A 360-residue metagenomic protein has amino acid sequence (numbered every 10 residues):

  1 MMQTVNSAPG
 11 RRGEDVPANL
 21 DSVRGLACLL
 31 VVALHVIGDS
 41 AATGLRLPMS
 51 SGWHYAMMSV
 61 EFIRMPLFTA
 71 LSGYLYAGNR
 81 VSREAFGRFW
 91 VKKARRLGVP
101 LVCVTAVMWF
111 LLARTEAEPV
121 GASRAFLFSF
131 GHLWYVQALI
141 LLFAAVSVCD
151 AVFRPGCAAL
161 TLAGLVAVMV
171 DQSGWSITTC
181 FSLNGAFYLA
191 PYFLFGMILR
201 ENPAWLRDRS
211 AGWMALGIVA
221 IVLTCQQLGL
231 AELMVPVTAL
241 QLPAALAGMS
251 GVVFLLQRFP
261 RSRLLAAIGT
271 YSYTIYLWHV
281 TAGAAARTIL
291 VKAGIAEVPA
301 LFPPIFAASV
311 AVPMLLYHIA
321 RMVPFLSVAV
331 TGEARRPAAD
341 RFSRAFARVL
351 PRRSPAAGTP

Functional and structural regions predicted by a protein language model:
M1-L165, A293-P360: Membrane-cytosol interface segments of multi-pass membrane proteins, especially ER/Golgi lipid-handling enzymes
L29-V36, T105-A106, F110, L162-S176 (+2 more regions): Aromatic-anchored segments of alpha-helical transmembrane domains
A41-A42, L111-E118, V170-T178, C225-L233 (+1 more regions): Juxtamembrane "helix-exit" motif on the non-cytosolic side of transmembrane helices
W53-M65, S123-Q137, Q172-Y192, D208 (+1 more regions): Interfacial loop-to-helix transition and helix-capping segments at the boundaries of transmembrane helices
S72-N79, L141-C149, P191-P203, A244-Q257 (+2 more regions): Transmembrane alpha-helical segments
V99-C103, P191-L194, I218-I221, L246 (+2 more regions): Small-residue-rich segments of transmembrane alpha-helices in multi-pass membrane proteins, especially helix faces
P155-A159, L206-A215: Membrane-interfacial entry segments at the cytosolic side of transmembrane helices
Q226-S327, E333: Alpha-helical transmembrane segments of multi-pass integral membrane proteins
